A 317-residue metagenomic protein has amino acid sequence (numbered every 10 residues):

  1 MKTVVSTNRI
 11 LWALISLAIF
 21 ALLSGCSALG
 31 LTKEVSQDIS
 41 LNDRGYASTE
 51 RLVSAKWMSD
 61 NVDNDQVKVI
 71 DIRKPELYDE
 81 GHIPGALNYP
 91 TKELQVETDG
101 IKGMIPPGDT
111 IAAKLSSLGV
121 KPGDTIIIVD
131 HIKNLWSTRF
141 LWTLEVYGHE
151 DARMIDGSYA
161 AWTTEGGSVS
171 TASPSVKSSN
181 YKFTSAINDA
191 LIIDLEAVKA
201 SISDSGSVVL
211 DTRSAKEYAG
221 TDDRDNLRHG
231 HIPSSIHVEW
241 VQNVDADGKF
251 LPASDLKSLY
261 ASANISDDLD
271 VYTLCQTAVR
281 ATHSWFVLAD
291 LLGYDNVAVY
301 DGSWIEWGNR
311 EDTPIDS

Functional and structural regions predicted by a protein language model:
T3-L14, A278: Bacterial N-terminal signal peptides that target proteins for export
A13-G25: Bacterial N-terminal signal peptides
S27-R44, M104-E196, A200-D204, T221-D222 (+2 more regions): Thiolate-centered catalytic microenvironments shared by cysteine-dependent enzyme domains
D43-P122, K199-D267, T313-S317: Positively charged, proline/Ser/Thr-rich regional signature most characteristic of the Rhodanese/CDC25-like
V69, I128, M154, V209-D211 (+2 more regions): Structural beta-sheet core signal
K74-L77, K92-Q95, I132-L135, Y159-A161 (+5 more regions): Solvent-exposed loop/turn segments at secondary-structure junctions within structured extracellular/periplasmic domains
E80, T164, N309: Phosphate-coordinating loops and pocket residues in cytosolic domains that bind phosphorylated ligands
S258-Y260, S266-S317: C-terminal soluble interaction/assembly domains
